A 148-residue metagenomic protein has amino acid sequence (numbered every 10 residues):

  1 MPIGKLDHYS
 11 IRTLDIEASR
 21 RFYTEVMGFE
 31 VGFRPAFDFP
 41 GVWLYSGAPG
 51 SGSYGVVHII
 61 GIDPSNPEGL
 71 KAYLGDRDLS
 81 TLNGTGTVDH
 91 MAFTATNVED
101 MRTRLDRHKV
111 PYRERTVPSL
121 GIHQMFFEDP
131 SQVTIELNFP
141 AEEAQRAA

Functional and structural regions predicted by a protein language model:
M1-R20, V88-M91, A141-A148: N-terminal beta-strand motif that seeds the catalytic metal site of vicinal oxygen chelate
P2, E99-A148: Vicinal oxygen chelate
K5, D38, T87, G121: Exposed loop/turn and edge beta-strand positions of beta-sandwich/beta-sheet ligand-binding modules
S10-R12, Y45, A92-T94, E128: Short hydrophobic/aromatic beta-strand micro-patches that form the beta-sheet surface supporting nucleotide- or nucleic
R12-I16, T96-N97, S119: Conserved beta-strand-loop-alpha-helix junction that forms the acyl-donor binding cleft
R12-I62: Core segments of cupin and vicinal oxygen chelate
G50-V57, P67, Q132-I135: Short, charged/polar, Gly/Pro-enriched secondary-structure boundary elements
I59-G86: Helix-adjacent hinge/juxtasegments
